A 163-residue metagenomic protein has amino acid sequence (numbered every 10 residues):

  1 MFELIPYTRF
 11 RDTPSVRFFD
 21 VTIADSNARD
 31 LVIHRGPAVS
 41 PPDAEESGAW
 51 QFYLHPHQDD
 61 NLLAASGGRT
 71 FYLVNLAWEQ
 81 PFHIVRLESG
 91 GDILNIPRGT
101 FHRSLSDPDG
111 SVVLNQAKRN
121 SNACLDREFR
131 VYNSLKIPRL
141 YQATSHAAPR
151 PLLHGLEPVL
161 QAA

Functional and structural regions predicted by a protein language model:
M1-S89, S106-A163: Active-site region of the double-stranded beta-helix
G91-R103: Histidine-centered metal-chelating micro-motifs
